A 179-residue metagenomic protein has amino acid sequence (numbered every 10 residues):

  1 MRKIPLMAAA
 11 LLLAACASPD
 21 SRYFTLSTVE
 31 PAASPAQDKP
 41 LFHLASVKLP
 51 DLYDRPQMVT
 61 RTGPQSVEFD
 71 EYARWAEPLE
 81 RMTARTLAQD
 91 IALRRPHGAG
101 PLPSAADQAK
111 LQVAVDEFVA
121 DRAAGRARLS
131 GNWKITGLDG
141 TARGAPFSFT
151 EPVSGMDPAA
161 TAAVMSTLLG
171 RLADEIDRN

Functional and structural regions predicted by a protein language model:
R2-M7: Sec-dependent signal peptide recognition, specifically the positively charged N-region followed immediately by
L12-A15: C-terminal motif of bacterial Sec signal peptides marking the signal peptidase cleavage site
A17-A33, D38, L93-D139: Surface-exposed short loop/turn segments
Y23, L41, G144-S148: Well-ordered beta-strand positions in beta-sheet-rich domains
S27, A45, P50, R61 (+3 more regions): A structural detector for beta-sheet-dominated domains
P40-K110: N-terminal segment of the mature soluble domain
Q65-R74, G140-E175: Short secondary-structure boundary motifs at beta->alpha junctions and helix caps
E80, A84-A88, S166-L169, A173 (+1 more regions): Extracytoplasmic/secreted envelope proteins and their assembly/folding machinery, especially bacterial periplasmic
